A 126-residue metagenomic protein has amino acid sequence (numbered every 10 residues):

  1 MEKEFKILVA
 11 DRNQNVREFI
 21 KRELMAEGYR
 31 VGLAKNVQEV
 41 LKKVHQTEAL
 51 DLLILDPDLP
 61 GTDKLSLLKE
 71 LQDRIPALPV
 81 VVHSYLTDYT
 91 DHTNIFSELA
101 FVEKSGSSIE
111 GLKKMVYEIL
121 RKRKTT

Functional and structural regions predicted by a protein language model:
M1-Q14, S107-T126: Non-catalytic signal-transmission and effector/linker regions of two-component phosphorelay proteins
Q14-G32: Two-component/phosphorelay signaling modules centered on CheY-like receiver
L33-L52: Acidic, metal-coordinating helix/loop segments flanking the phosphotransfer/catalytic sites of two-component signaling
H45-E48, E70-A77, N94: Conserved phosphotransfer cores of two-component systems
I54, V81-V82: Hydrophobic beta-strand core positions in alpha/beta domains
L55-Q72, T87: Conserved phosphotransfer microenvironments
K64, N94-E103: As written
V82-H83, K104: Hydrophobic/aromatic residues positioned on beta-strands within the core alpha/beta folds
